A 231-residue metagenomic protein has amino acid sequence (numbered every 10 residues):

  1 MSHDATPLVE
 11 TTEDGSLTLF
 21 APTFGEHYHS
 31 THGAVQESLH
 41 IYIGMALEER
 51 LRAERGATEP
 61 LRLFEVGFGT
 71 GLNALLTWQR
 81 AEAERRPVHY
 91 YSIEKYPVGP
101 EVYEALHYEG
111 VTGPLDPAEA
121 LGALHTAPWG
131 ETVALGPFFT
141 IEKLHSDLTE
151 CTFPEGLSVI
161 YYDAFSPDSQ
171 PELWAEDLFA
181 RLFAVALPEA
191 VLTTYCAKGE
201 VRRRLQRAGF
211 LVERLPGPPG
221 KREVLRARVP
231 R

Functional and structural regions predicted by a protein language model:
M1-L61, W78-T112: Rossmann-like AdoMet
G67-G69, E94: Conserved S-adenosyl-L-methionine
G71-L75: Glycine-rich SAM-binding Motif I of class I
V102-P154: S-adenosyl-L-methionine
L148, S158-L173: A short SAM/SAH-binding and catalytic strip from SAM-dependent methyltransferases
V159-Y161, A186-C196: Conserved beta-strand signature within the Rossmann-like core of class I S-adenosyl-L-methionine
E172-E189: A short glycine-rich, Lys/Arg-flanked "PGG" loop and its adjoining helix->strand segment in the class I
A208-R231: Core SAM-dependent methyltransferase catalytic element
